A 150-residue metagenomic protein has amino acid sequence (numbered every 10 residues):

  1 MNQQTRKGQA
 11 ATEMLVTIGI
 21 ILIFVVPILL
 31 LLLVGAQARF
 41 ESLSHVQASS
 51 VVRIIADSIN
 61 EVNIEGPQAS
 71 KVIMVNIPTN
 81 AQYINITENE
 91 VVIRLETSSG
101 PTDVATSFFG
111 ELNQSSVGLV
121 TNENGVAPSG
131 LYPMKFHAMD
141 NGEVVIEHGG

Functional and structural regions predicted by a protein language model:
M1-K7: N-terminal leader/signal peptides at the extreme start of proteins
Q9-I23: N-terminal signal-anchor/signal peptide hydrophobic helix marking the start of the first transmembrane segment
I21-L32: Single-pass alpha-helical transmembrane signal-anchor segments
L30-G150: N-terminal export/assembly leader peptides and their processing motifs that target proteins to secretory
